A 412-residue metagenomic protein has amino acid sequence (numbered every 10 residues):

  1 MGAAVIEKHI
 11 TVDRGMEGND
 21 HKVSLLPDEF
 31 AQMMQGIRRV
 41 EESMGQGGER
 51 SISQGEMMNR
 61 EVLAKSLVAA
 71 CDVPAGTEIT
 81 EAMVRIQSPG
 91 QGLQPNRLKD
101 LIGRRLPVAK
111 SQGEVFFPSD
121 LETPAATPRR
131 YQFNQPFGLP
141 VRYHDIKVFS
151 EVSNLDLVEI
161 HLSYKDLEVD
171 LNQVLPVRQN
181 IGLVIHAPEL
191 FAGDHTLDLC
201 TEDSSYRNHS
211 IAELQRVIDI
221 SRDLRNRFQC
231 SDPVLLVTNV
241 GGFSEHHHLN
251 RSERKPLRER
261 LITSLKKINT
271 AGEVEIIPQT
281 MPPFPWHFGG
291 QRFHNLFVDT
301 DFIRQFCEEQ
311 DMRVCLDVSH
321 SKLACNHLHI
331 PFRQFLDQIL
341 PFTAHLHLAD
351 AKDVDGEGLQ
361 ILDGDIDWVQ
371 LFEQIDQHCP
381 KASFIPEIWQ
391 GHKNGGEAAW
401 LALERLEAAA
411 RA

Functional and structural regions predicted by a protein language model:
M1-D145, D376, A410: Catalytic cores and adjacent flexible loops of soluble metabolic enzymes that perform enolate/carbanion chemistry on
G2, G76, G113, H186 (+7 more regions): Conserved, mostly hydrophobic/aromatic
I6-K8, Q135-V141, D156-I160, I181-A187 (+5 more regions): Hydrophobic faces of well-ordered beta-strands that scaffold small-molecule active sites in alpha/beta enzyme cores
T11, V84, P140-H144, H161-K165 (+6 more regions): Active-site beta-loop-alpha junctions enriched in small/polar residues
V23-S43, V177-P188, I262-A271, T300-Q310 (+1 more regions): Alpha-helix-loop-beta-strand connector modules within alpha/beta enzyme cores
T123-D219, A412: N-terminal pre-domain/capping segments
D203-R313, L323: Active-site acidic/histidine proton-transfer and metal-coordination neighborhood in alpha/beta enzyme cores
Q215-V234, E245-L249, R304, E308-V318 (+1 more regions): Histidine-acidic metal/acid-base catalytic patches
